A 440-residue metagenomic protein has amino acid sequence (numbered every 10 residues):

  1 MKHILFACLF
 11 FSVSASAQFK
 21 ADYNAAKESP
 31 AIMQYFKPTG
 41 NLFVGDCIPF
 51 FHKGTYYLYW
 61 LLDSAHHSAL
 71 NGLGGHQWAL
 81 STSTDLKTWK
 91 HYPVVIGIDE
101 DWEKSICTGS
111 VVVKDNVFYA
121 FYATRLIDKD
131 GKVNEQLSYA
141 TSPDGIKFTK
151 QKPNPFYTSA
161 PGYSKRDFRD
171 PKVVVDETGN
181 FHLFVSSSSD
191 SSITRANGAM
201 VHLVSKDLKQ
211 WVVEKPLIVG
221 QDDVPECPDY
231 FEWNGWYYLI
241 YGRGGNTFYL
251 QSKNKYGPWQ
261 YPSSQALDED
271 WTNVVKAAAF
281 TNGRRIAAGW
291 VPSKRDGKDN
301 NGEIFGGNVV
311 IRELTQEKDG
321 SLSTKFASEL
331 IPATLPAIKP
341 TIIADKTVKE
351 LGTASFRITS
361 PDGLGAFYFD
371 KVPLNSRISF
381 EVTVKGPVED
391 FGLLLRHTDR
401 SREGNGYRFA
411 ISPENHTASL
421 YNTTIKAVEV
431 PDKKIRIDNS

Functional and structural regions predicted by a protein language model:
M1-K20: Bacterial Sec-dependent N-terminal signal peptides
F19-I48, H67-N71, K87-V113, I146-V175 (+5 more regions): Surface loop/turn signatures of beta-propeller and other carbohydrate-active proteins
A21-D22, A31-F36, D268, N282-R284 (+1 more regions): Extracellular glycan-recognition regions
T55-L58, V117-F121, G179-L183, W236-Y238 (+1 more regions): Entry beta-strands of beta-propeller and related beta-repeat scaffolds
D63-H67, R125-K129, S188-S192, G244-N246 (+1 more regions): Short glycine/acidic-enriched loop and turn motifs that connect beta-strands
L70-H76, K129-E135, S192-G198, G242-G245 (+1 more regions): Short, solvent-exposed loop/turn segments at conserved positions within beta-propeller repeat blades
S83, A140-S142, L203-L208, S252-K253: Conserved Ser/Thr-centered positions that define the repeating blades of beta-propeller domains
L239-G242, T247-T324: Extended catalytic-interface subdomain
